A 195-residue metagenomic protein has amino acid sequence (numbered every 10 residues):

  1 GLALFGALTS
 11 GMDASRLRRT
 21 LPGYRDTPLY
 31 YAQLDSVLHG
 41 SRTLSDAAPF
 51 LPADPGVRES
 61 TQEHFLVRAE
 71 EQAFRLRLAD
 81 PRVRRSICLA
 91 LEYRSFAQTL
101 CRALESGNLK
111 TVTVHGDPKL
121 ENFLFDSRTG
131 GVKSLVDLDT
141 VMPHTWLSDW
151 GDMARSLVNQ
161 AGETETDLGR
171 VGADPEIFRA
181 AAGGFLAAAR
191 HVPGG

Functional and structural regions predicted by a protein language model:
G1-L4, S10-H115, L124-G131: ATP-dependent phospho-/nucleotidyl transfer catalytic cores
T9, D13, P22-L29, N108 (+4 more regions): Poly-acidic low-complexity segments
G11, S95-A103, L138, S156-N159 (+2 more regions): Conserved helix-loop functional segments at active or binding sites
G107, E121-G162: Catalytic activation segment of kinase domains across protein kinase-like and atypical kinase folds
P118: Hydrophobic HxD+1 residue recognition
L147-H191: Active-site activation/catalytic loop segments of kinase-like enzymes and analogous catalytic loops in related
G194-G195: All-alpha amphipathic helical-bundle segments outside canonical DNA-binding/catalytic cores that form hydrophobic
